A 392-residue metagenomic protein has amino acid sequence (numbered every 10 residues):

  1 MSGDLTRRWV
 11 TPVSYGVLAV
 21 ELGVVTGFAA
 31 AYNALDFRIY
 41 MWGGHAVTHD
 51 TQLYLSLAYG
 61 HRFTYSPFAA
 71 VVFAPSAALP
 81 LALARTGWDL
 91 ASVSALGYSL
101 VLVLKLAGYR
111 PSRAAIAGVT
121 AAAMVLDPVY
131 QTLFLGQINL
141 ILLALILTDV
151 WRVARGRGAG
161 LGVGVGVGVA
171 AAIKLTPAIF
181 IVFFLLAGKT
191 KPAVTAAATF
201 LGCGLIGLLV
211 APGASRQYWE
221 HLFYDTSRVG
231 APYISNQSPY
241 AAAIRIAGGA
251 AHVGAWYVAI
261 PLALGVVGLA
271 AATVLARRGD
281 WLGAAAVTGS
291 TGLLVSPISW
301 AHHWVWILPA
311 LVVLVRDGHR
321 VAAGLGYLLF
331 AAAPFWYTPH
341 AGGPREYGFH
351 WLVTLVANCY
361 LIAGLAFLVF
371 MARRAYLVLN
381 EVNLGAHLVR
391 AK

Functional and structural regions predicted by a protein language model:
M1-G162, A187-W304, Y347-W351, V356 (+1 more regions): Primarily membrane-embedded glycan-assembly and transfer machineries that use lipid-linked glycans
P80, A95, L102, A171-P177 (+2 more regions): Hydrophobic transmembrane alpha-helices
S94, P309-A310, C359-R374: Hydrophobic cores of alpha-helical transmembrane segments in multi-pass inner/ER membrane proteins, independent
V167-F184, V295-H303: Transmembrane helices and adjacent periplasmic/lumenal helix-loop junctions of polyprenol-phosphate-dependent
L308-L311, G326-L328: Small/polar glycine-rich anion-binding or flexible loop at a beta-alpha turn
V312-D317: Active-site/pore-lining binding-face segments in mid-to-C-terminal subdomains
H319-A332: Signature aromatic-anchored transmembrane alpha helix within multi-pass, membrane-resident enzymes that catalyze glycan
P334-Y347: Juxtamembrane "helix-exit" motif on the non-cytosolic side of transmembrane helices
